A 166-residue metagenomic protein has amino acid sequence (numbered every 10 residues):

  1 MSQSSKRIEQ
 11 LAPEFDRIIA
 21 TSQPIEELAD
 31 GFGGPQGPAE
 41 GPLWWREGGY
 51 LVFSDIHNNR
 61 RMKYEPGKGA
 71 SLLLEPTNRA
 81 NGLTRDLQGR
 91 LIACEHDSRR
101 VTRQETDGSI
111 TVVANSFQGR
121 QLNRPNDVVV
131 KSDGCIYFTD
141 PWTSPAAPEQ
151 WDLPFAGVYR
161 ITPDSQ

Functional and structural regions predicted by a protein language model:
S2-R60: Beta-strand-rich domains and repeat architectures in extracellular enzymes and scaffolds, especially beta-propellers
P13-D30, K68-P76, D107-G119, G157-Q166: Blade-edge beta-strand/turn elements of extracellular beta-propeller and related beta-sheet repeat scaffolds
P24-I25, G31-G48, P76-E95, R99-R100 (+2 more regions): Beta-rich, blade/repeat-based domains predominating in secreted/periplasmic proteins but also intracellular
G48-G49, K68, G89, G108 (+2 more regions): Structural signal for glycine-centered tight turns and loop->strand junctions in beta-sheet-rich domains
S54, R60-L87: Active-site cofactor/substrate anionic-group-binding motifs, chiefly glycine- and Lys/Arg-rich phosphate-binding loops
D55, Y64-E65, Q104-E105, T162: Structural recognition of the beta-propeller blade-terminating site
I56, H96, P141-T143: Short loop/turn segments immediately following the C-termini of beta-strands
N59-M62, R99-T102, P145-A147, A156-V158: Structural signal for beta-propeller blades
